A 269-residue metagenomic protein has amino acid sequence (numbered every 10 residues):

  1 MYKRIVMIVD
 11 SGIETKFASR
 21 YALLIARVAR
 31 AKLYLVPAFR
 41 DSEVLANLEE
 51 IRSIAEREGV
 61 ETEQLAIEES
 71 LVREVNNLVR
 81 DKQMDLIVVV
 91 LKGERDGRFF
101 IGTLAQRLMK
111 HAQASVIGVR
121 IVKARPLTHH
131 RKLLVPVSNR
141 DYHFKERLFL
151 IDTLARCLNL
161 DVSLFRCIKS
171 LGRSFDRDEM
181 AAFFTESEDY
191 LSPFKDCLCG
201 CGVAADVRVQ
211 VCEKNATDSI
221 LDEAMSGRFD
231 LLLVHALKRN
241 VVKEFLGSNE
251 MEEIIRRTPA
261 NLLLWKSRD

Functional and structural regions predicted by a protein language model:
M1-N47, R131-A181, K195-D206, R257 (+1 more regions): Small/aliphatic-rich secondary-structure junction motif
R30-K32, V60, M84, A114 (+4 more regions): Short glycine/serine/threonine/alanine-rich loop segments
R57-Q64: A glycine-rich helix N-cap at a beta->alpha junction
A66-R73, Q210-T217: Charged docking surfaces used in two-component/phosphorelay signaling
N77-P126, A224-D269: Gly/Ser-rich helix-loop-strand patches that form or flank binding pockets for ribonucleotide-derived cofactors
G97, S174-F184, V241-E244: Short, flexible/disordered intra-domain loops and linkers
P193-D196, E213-M225: A short, acidic, amphipathic alpha-helical segment used as a generic capping/interface helix at domain edges
